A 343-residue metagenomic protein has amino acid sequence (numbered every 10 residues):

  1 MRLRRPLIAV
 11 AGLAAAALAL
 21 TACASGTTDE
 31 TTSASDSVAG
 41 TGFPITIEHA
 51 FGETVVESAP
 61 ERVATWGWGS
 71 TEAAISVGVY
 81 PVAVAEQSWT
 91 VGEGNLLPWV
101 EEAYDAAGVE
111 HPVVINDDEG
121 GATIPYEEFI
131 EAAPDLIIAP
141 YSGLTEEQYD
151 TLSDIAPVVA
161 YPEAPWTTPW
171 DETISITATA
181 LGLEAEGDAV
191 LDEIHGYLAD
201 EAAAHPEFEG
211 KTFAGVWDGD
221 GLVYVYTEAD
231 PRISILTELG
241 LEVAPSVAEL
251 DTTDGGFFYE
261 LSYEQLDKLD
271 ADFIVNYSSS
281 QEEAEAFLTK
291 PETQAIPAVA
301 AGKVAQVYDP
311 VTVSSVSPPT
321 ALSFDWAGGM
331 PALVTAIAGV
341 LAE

Functional and structural regions predicted by a protein language model:
M1-A15: N-terminal export and membrane-targeting signals
R5-I8, L20-T41: Bacterial lipoprotein signal-peptidase II cleavage site
E53, E147-D220, P319-E343: Extracytoplasmic substrate-binding proteins
R62-T65, S70-A74, G187-V247: Basic- and aromatic-lined ligand-binding clefts that recognize polyanionic substrates
T71-Y126: A short, structured surface patch at a secondary-structure boundary
S88-L96, L144-E147, Y161-I176, K211-L236 (+2 more regions): Extracytoplasmic ligand-binding site segments that recognize negatively charged/polar headgroups
F129, A133-A139, P157, L266 (+1 more regions): Proline-aspartate-enriched helix->loop->beta-strand connector
T179, L269-E343: Structured C-terminal subdomain patch of bacterial secreted/periplasmic proteins
